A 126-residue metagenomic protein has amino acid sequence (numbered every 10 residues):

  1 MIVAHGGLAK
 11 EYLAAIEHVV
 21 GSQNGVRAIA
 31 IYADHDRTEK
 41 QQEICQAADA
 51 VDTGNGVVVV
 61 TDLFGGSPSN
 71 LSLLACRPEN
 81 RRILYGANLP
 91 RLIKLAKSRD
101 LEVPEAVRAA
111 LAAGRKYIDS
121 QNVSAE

Functional and structural regions predicted by a protein language model:
M1-E126: N-terminal loops that bind phosphate or other acidic moieties and the adjacent beta-alpha structural core
